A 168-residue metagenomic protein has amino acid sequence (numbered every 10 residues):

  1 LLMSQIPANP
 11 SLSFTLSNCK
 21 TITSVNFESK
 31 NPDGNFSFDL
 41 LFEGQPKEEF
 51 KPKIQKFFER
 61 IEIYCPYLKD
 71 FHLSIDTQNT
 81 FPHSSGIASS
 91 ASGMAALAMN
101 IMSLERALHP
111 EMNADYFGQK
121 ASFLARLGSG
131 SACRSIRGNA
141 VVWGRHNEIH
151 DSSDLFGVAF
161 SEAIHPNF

Functional and structural regions predicted by a protein language model:
L1-S85, M99-D115, E162: ATP-binding N-lobe of GHMP and related small-molecule kinases
N113-F168: ATP-dependent small-molecule kinase catalytic core of the GHMP/sugar-kinase superfamily and closely related
